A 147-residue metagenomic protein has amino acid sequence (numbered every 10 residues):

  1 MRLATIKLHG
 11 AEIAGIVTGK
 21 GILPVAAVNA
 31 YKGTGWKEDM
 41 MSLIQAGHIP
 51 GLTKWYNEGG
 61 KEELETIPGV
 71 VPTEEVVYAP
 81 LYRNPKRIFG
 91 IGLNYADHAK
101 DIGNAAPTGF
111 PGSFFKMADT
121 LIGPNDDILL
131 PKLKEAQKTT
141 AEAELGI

Functional and structural regions predicted by a protein language model:
M1-P111: N-terminal non-catalytic cap/leader segment that marks the start of a structured domain
P85-I147: Glycine-enriched loop-and-adjacent helix/strand subsegments that border the catalytic/binding cleft of enzyme cores
